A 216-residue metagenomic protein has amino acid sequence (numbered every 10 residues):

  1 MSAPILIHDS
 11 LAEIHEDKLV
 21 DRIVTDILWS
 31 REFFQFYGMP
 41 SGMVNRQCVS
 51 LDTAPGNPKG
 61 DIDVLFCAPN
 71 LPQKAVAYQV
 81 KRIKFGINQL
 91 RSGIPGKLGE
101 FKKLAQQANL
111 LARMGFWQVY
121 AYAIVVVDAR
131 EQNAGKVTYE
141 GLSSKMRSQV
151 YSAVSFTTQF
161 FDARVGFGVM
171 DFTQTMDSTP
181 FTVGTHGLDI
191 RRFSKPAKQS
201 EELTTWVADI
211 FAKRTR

Functional and structural regions predicted by a protein language model:
M1, V150-R216: Charged, low-complexity C-terminal accessory regions
M1-I62, C67-P72, K213-R216: Acidic-basic catalytic patches of nuclease active cores, encompassing PD-(D/E)XK and other metal-cofactor nuclease
A3-P4, D9-E16, V126-Q149, Q174-Q199: A short, hydrophobic/aromatic-rich structural module that often spans a beta strand with its adjoining loop
K59-D61, Q73-A75, Q106, M114-F116: Short connector loops at helix/strand junctions that flank enzyme active sites, especially segments positioning acidic
V64-F66, K74-Q89, L111: Conserved catalytic cores of phosphodiester-cleaving nucleases, focusing on short active-site segments
P69, V80-I83, F116, I124-V126: Beta-hairpin (beta-strand-turn-beta-strand) motif
F85-L104: Active-site-adjacent loop/helix micro-motif of nuclease/hydrolase catalytic cores
K102-T175: Nucleic-acid nuclease catalytic cores
